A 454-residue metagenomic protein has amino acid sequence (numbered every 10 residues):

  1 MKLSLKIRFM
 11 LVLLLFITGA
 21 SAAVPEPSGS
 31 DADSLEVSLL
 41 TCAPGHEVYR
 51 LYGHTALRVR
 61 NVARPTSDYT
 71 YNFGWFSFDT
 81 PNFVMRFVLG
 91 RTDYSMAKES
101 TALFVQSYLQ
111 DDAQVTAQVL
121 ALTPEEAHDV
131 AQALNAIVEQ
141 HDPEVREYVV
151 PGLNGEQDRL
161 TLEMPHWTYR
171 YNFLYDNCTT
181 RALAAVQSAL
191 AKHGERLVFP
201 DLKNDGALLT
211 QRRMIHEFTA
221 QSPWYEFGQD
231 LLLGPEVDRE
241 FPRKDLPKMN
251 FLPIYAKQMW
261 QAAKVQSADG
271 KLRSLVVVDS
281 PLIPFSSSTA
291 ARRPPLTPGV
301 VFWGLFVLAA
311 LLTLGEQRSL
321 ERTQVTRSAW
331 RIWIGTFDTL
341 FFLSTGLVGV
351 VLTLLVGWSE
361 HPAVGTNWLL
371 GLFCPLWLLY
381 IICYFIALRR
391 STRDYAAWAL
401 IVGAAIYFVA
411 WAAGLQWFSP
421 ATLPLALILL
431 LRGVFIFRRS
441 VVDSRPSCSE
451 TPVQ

Functional and structural regions predicted by a protein language model:
M1-R8, A22: Positively charged n-region of N-terminal signal peptides that target proteins for export
R8-G19: Bacterial N-terminal signal peptides
A20-P27: Boundary at the C-terminal end of the N-terminal hydrophobic targeting segment
D33-Q118: Glycine-rich catalytic cores of cysteine/serine-nucleophile enzymes that process amide/ester linkages in cell-envelope
G45-H46, A113-T123, L153, E163-F173: Second-shell loop/turn segments in exported
R60, L134, V138-D142, V186-H193 (+1 more regions): Sec/Tat-exported extracytoplasmic proteins
S107-T116, Q140-L153, L160-P165: Acidic/histidine-rich, surface-exposed loop or edge segments in extracytoplasmic proteins
V149-V453: Activation targets extended, charge/polar-rich intrinsically disordered C-terminal tails
